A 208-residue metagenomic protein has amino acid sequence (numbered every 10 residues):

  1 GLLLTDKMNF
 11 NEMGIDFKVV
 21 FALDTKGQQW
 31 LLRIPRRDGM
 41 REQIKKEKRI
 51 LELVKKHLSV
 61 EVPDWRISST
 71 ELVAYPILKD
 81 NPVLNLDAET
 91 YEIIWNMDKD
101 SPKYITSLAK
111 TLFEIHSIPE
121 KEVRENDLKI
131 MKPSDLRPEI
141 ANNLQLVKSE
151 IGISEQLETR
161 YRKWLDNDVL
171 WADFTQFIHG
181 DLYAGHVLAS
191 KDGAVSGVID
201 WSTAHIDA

Functional and structural regions predicted by a protein language model:
G1-L4, I94-T106, F113-G180, S190-G193: An alpha-helical support segment within catalytic cores of ATP-dependent transferases
D6-K7, K18, S59-V62, R162-L165 (+2 more regions): A generic local structural motif
K7-L128: ATP-binding pocket architecture of kinase catalytic cores
M8-F10, V20-A22, K55, K103 (+5 more regions): Short, flexible, glycine/charge-rich loop motifs used to bind or transfer phosphoryl groups or to couple energy/partner
G14-D16, V83-E92, Q145-S154, W201-A208: Amphipathic, soluble alpha/beta structural segments
V20-T25, P82-N85, I115, P133-R137 (+3 more regions): Short hydrophobic/aromatic-rich motifs at helix boundaries and adjacent loops
R37, L72, K129-R137, A184 (+1 more regions): Alpha-helix N-cap/helix-start and coil->helix boundary motif
E42, T175-F177, Y183-A208: Active-site Asp-x-Gly
